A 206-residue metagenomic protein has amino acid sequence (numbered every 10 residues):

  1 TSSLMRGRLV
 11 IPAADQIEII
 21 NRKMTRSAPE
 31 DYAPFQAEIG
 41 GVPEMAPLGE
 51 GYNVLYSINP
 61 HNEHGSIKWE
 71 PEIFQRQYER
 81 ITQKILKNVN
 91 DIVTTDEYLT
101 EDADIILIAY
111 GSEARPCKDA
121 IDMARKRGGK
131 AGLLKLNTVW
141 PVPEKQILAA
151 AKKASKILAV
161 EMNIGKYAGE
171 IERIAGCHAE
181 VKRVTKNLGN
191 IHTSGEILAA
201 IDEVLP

Functional and structural regions predicted by a protein language model:
T1-P206: Flexible, low-complexity linker and terminal segments
